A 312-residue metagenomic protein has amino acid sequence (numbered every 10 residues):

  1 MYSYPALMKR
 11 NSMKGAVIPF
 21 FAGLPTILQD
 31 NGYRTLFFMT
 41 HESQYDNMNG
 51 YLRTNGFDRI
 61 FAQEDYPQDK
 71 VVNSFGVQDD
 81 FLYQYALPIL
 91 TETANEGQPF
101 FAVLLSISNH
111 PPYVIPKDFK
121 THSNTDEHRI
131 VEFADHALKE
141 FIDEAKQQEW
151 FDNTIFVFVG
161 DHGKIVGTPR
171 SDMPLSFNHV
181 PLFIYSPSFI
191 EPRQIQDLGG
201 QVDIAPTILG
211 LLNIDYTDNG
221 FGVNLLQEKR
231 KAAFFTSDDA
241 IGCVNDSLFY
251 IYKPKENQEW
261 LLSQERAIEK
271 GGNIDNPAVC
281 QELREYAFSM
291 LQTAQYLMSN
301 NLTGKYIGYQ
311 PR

Functional and structural regions predicted by a protein language model:
M1-R312: Solvent-exposed soluble domains appended to multi-pass membrane proteins
